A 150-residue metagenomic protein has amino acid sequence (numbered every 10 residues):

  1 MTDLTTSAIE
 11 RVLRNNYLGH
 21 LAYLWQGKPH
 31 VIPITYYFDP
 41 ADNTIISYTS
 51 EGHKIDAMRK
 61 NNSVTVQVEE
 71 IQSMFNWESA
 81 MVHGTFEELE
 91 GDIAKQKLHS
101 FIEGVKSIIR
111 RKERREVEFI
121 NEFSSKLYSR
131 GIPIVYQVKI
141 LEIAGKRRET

Functional and structural regions predicted by a protein language model:
M1-H20: Short, basic/aromatic recognition patches
T6, E51-G52: Structural motif corresponding to alpha-helix initiation and N-cap regions
N16-S50, V66-Q67: Short beta-strand segments
W25, V68-E70, K139-E142: Short, structured patches in soluble enzyme cores that scaffold and shape functional sites
A41-N43, N62, L141: Beta-strand-connecting loop/turn residues
K54-L89: Helix-adjacent hinge/juxtasegments
E78-T150: Charged, gly/pro-rich active-site loop segments
